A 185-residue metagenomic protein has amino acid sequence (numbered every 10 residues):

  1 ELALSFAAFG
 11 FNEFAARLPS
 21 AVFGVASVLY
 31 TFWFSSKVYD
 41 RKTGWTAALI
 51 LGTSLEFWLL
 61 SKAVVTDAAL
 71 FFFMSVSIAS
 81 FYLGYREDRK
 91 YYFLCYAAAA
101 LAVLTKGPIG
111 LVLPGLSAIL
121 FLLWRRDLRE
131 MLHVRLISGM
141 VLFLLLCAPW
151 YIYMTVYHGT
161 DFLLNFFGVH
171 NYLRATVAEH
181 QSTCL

Functional and structural regions predicted by a protein language model:
E1-L185: Membrane-integral, polyisoprenol-dependent glycosyltransferases of the GT-C/oligosaccharyltransferase superfamily
